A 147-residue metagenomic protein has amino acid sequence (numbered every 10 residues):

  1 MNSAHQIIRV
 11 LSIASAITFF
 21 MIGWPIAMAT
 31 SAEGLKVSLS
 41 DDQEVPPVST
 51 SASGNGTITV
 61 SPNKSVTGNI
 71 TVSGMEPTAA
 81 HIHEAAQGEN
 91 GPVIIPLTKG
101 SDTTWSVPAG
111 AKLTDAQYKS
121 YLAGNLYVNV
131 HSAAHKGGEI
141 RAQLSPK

Functional and structural regions predicted by a protein language model:
N2-H5, I22-A80, E84-K147: Metal-centered catalytic cores of metalloenzymes
N2-S15: Bacterial N-terminal signal peptides that target proteins for export
S12-W24: Bacterial N-terminal signal peptides
